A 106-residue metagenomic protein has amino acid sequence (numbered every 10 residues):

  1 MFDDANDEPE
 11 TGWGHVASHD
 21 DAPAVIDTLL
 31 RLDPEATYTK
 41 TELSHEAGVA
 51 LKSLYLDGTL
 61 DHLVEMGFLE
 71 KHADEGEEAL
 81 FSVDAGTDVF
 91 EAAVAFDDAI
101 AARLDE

Functional and structural regions predicted by a protein language model:
M1-D27: Short alpha-helical segments that sit at the start of domains
H15-A22, D74-D97: Short, cationic-aromatic polyanion-contact patches
P23-D27, T41, D57: Short amphipathic alpha-helical segments
D27-P34, G48: Short, locally clustered residues in the helix-turn-helix/winged-helix DNA-binding domain
E35-A47: Short acidic, hydrophobic short linear motifs in intrinsically disordered regions
A50-E65: Short amphipathic alpha-helical interaction segments
V64-D74: A short, conserved structural fragment
V94-E106: Amphipathic alpha-helical dimerization/coiled-coil segments that flank or bridge DNA-binding/regulatory modules
